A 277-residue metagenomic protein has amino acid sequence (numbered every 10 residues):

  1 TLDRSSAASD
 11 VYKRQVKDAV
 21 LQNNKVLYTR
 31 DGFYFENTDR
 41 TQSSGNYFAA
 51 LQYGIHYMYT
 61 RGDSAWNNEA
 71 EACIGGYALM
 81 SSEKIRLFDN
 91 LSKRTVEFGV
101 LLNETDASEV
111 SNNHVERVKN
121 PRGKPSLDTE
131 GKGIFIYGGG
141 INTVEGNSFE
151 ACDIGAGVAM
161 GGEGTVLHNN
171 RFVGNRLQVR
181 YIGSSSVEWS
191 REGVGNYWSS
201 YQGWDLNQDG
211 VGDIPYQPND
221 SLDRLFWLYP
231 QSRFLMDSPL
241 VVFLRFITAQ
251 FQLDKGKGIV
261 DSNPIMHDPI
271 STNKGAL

Functional and structural regions predicted by a protein language model:
T1-A8, Y12: Single conserved hydrophobic/aromatic residue that forms the stacking wall/gate of nucleotide- or nucleobase-binding
D10, G32-F33, G54-I55, G76 (+5 more regions): Structural detector of coil-to-beta-strand junctions
H114-Y137, N142-L277: Functionally critical loop-and-helix segments that line ligand-binding/catalytic clefts of soluble enzyme domains
